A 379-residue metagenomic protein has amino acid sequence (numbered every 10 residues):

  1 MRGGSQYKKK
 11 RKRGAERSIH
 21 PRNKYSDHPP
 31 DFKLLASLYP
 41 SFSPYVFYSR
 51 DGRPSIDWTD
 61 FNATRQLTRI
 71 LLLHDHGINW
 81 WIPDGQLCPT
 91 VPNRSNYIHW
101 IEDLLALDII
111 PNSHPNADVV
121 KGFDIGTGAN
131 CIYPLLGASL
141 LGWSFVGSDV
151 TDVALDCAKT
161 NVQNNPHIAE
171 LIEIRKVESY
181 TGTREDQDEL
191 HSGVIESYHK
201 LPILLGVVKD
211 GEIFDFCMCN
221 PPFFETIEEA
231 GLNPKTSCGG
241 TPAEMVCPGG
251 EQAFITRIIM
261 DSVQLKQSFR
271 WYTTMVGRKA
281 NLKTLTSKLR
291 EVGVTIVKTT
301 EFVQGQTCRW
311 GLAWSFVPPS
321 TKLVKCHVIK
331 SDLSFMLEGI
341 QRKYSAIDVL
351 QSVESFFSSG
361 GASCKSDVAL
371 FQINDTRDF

Functional and structural regions predicted by a protein language model:
M1-T90, D103: N-terminal auxiliary segments of SAM/dcSAM-dependent transferases
A63, V246-T299: Conserved Class I SAM-dependent methyltransferase catalytic core
P115-A129, S144-V146: Conserved class I S-adenosyl-L-methionine
A129-W143: Conserved SAM-binding loop of SAM-dependent methyltransferases across substrates and taxa, primarily the Class I
V150-C219: S-adenosyl-L-methionine
S192, K209, F214-R257: Mobile active-site "lid"/loop adjacent to the S-adenosyl-L-methionine
R278-H327: Class I S-adenosyl-L-methionine
S315-F379: Polybasic, low-complexity RNA-engagement segments
